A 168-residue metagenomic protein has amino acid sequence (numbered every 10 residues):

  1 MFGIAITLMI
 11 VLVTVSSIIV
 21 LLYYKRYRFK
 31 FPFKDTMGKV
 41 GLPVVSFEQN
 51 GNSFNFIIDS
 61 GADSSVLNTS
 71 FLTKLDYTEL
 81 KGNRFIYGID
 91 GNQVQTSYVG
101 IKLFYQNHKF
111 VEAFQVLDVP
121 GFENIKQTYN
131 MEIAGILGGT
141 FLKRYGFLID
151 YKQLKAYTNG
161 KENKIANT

Functional and structural regions predicted by a protein language model:
M1-T168: Pepsin/retropepsin-fold aspartyl endopeptidases
